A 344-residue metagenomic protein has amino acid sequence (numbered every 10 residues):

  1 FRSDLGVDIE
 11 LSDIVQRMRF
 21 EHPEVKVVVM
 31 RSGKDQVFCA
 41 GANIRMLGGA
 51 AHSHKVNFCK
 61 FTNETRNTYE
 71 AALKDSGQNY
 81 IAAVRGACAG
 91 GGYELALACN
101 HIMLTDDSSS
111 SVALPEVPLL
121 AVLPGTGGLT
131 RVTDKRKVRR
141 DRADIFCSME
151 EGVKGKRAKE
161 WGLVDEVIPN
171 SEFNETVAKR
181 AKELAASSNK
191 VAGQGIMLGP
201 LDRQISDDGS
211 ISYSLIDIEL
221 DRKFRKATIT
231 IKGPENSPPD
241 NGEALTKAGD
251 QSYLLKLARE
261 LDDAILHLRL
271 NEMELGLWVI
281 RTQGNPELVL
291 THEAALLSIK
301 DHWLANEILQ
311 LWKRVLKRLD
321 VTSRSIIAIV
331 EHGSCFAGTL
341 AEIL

Functional and structural regions predicted by a protein language model:
F1-E10, N79, L104-T105, V117-G125 (+4 more regions): Charged, low-complexity, helix/coiled-coil-prone segments
R2, C39, E94-A98, K137-G249 (+6 more regions): Amphipathic alpha-helical segments at domain termini/boundaries
D4-S53, N63-A83, T105-S109, K226-I229 (+2 more regions): A structural preference for short, pocket-lining loop segments at secondary-structure junctions
E10-R19, D106-S111, G125-T130, D202-I218 (+1 more regions): Short charge-dense sequence patches
C39, R45-G48, A113, L120-P124 (+3 more regions): Generic, ordered loop/turn and secondary-structure boundary motif
N43-A51, A98-N100, D165, L245-A248 (+2 more regions): Short secondary-structure boundary/capping segments
R45-L47, D107-S111, R131, V191-M197 (+2 more regions): Generic detector of short, locally flexible boundary/turn motifs and exposed helical patches
H54-A192, D301-I343: Conserved catalytic cores of soluble enzyme domains, especially glycine-rich substrate-binding beta-alpha loops
